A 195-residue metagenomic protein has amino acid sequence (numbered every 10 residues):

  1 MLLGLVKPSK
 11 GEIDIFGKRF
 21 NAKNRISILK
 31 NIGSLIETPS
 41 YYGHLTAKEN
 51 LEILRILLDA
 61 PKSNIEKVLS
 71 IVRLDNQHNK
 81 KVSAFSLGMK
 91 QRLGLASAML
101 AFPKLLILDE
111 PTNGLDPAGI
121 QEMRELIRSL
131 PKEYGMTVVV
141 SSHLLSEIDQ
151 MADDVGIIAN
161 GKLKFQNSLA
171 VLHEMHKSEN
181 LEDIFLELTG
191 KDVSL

Functional and structural regions predicted by a protein language model:
L3: Helix-to-loop junction immediately C-terminal to a conserved catalytic motif
G11-N21, S27-I28: Conserved ABC transporter NBD signature motif
E52, I56, K62-Q77: Conserved ABC ATPase "signature" region
L106-E110: Catalytic Walker B motif of ABC-type/P-loop ATPase nucleotide-binding domains
Q121-Y134: Helical segment within the ABC ATPase nucleotide-binding domain
